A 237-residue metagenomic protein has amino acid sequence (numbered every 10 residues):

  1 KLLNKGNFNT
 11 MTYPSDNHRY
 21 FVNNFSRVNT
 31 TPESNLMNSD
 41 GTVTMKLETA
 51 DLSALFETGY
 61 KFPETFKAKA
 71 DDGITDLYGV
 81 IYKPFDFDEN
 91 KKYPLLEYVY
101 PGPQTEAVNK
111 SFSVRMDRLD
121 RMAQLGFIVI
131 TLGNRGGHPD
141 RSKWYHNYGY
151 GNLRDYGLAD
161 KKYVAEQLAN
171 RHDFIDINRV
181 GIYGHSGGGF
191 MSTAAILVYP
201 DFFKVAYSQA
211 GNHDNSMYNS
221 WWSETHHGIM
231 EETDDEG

Functional and structural regions predicted by a protein language model:
L3-N7: Surface loop/turn motifs at the tips and blade-to-blade linkers of beta-strand repeat domains
N9-G237: Serine-hydrolase catalytic core recognition
